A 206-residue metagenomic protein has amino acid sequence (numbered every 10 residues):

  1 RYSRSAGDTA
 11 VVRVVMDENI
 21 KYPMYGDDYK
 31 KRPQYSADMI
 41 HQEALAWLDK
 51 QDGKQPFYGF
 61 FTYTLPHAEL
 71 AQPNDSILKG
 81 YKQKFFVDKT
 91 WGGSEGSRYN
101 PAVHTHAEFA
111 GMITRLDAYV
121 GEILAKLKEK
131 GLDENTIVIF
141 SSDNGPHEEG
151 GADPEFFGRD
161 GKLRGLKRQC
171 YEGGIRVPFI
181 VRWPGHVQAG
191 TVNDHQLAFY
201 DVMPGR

Functional and structural regions predicted by a protein language model:
R1-M203: Active-site-proximal cap/lid insertion segments
R206: Active-site helix/loop of acyl-thioester processing domains in fatty-acid/polyketide metabolism, spanning hotdog-fold
